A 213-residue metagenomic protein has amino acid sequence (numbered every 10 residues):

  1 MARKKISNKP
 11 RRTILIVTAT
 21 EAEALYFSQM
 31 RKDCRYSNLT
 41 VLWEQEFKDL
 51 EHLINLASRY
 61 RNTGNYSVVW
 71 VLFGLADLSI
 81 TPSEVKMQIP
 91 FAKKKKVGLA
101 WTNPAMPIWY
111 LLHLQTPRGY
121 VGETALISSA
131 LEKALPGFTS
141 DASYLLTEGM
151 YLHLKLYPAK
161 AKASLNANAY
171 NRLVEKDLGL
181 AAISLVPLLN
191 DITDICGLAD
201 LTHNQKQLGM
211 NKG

Functional and structural regions predicted by a protein language model:
R3-T13, L25-W43, N62-V68, L75-G213: C-terminal accessory helical subdomains adjacent to catalytic cores in phosphodiester- and nucleotide-handling enzymes
T18-T20: Helix N-cap/beta->alpha junction signal
E23-Y26, L53: Short N-terminal amphipathic alpha-helix/helix-capping patch enriched in small hydrophobics with frequent Ser/Thr
E46-L56: Short phosphate-binding loop-to-helix
N55-T63: Acidic, metal-coordinating helix/loop segments flanking the phosphotransfer/catalytic sites of two-component signaling
